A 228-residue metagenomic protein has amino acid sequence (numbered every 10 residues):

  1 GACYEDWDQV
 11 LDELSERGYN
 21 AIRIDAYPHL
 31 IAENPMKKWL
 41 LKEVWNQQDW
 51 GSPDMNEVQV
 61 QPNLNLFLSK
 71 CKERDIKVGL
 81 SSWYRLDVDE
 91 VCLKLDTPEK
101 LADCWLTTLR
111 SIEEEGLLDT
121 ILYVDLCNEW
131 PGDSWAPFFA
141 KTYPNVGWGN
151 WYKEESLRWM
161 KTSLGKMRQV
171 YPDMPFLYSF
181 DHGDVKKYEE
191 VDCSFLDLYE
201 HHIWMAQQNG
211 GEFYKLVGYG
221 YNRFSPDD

Functional and structural regions predicted by a protein language model:
A2-L14, L101-I112, D181-E190: Short, acidic/polar
Y4-D87, R110, N150-Y178: Aromatic-lined substrate-binding rim segments of carbohydrate-active enzymes
R17, D119, S194: Structured loop/turn residues at beta-strand edges in well-structured enzyme cores
N20, L122, D197: Short acidic/polar active-site loop segments enriched in Thr and Asp
Y27-H29, W83-R85, L126-E129, D181-G183 (+1 more regions): Active-site beta-loop-alpha junctions enriched in small/polar residues
N34-M55, D87-R110, A136-N145, L196-Y199: Aromatic- and acidic-residue-enriched segments that line the glycan-binding/catalytic groove of carbohydrate-active
G79-C92, W105-W151: Active-site groove signature of glycoside hydrolases
V146-G165, Q169-D228: Glycoside hydrolase catalytic-domain groove-lining segments
